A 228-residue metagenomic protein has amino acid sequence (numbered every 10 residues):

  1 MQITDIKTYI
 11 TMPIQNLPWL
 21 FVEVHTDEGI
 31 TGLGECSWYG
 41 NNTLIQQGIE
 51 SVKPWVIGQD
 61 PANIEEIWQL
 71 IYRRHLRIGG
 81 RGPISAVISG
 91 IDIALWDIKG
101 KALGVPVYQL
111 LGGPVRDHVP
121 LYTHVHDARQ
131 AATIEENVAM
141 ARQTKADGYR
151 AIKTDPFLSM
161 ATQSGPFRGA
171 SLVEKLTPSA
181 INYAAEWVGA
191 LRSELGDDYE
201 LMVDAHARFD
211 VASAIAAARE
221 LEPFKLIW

Functional and structural regions predicted by a protein language model:
M1-L33, S37-W38: Structured beta-strand/loop patches that form or line metal/cofactor-binding pockets in enzymes
K7, H25, S37, A94 (+2 more regions): Anionic group-transfer/hydrolysis microenvironments
T8, D27, P54-P61, R73-L76 (+4 more regions): Generic secondary-structure signature for well-ordered alpha-helical cores
H25-L103: Metal- or metallocofactor-binding catalytic centers and their adjacent structured scaffolds across diverse enzyme
S51, L70, D97-I98, Q109 (+3 more regions): Alpha-helical scaffold segments in soluble metabolic enzymes
D92-R129, D147-A151: Glycine-rich, aromatic-flanked loop segments that form ligand/cofactor-binding clefts across common enzyme folds
H118, Y122-W228: Metal-dependent enolase-superfamily TIM-barrel catalytic cores that perform enediolate-based chemistry
